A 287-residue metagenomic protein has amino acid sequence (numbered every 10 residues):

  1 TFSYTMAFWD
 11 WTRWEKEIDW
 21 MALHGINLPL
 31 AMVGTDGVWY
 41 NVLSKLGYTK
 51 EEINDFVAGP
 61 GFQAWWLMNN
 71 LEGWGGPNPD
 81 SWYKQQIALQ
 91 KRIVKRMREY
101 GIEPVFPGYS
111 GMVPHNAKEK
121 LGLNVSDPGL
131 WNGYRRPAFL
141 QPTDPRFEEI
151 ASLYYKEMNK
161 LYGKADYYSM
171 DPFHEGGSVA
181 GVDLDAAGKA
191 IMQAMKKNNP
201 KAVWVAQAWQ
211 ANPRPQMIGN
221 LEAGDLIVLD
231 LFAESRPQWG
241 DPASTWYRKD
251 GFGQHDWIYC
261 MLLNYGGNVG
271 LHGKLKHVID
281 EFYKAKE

Functional and structural regions predicted by a protein language model:
T1-K16, L28: N-terminal hydrophobic targeting/anchoring segments and the immediately downstream early-domain regions of hydrolases
Y4-T5, A22, N27-N69, G75-E287: Catalytic-core regions of glycoside hydrolase
